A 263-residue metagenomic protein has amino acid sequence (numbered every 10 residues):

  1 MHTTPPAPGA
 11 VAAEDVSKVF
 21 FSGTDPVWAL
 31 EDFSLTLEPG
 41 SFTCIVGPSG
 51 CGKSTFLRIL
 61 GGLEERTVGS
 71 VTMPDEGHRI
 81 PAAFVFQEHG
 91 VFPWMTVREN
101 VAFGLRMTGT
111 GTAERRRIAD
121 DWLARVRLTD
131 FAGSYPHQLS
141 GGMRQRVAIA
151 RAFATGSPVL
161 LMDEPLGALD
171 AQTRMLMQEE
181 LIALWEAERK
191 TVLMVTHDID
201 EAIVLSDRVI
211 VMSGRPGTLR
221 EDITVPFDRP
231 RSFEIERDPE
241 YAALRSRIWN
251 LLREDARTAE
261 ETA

Functional and structural regions predicted by a protein language model:
V46-P48: The feature captures the beta-strand-to-loop junction immediately N-terminal to the Walker
G61: Helix-to-loop junction immediately C-terminal to a conserved catalytic motif
V68-I80: Conserved ABC transporter NBD signature motif
M95-A102: Short coil-to-helix segment of the ABC ATPase nucleotide-binding domain corresponding to the Q-loop/switch region
R106, A113-F131, A183: Conserved ABC ATPase "signature" region
Y135-L139, M143: Conserved ABC ATPase signature
A154-P158: A short, proline-enriched helix->beta-strand linker immediately N-terminal to the Walker B motif in ABC-type P-loop
